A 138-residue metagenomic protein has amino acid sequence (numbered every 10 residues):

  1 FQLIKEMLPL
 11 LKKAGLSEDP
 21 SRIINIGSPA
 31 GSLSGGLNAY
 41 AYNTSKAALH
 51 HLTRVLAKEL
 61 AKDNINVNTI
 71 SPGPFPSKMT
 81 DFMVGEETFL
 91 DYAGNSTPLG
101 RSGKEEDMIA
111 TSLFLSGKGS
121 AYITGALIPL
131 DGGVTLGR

Functional and structural regions predicted by a protein language model:
F1-E18, A57-K58, K62, G117: Amphipathic alpha-helical dimer-interface segment in Rossmann-like NAD(P)H-dependent oxidoreductases
I4, S45, T53: Active-site helix of classical SDR
S28: Residue(s) in the substrate-gating loop at a strand-loop-helix junction that position the organic substrate next
S32, S71-F82: Short, flexible catalytic-loop segment of classical short-chain dehydrogenase/reductase
S34-N43, V55: Active-site loop-to-helix junction immediately N-terminal to the catalytic Tyr of the SDR YXXXK motif in Rossmann-fold
A61, N66, I123-G125: Short, small/polar-rich loop/turn modules that mediate ligand/substrate recognition or access, typified
T97-M108: A conserved structural motif in NAD(P)-dependent oxidoreductases
S112-L113, T124-R138: Short C-terminal tail/terminal secondary-structure segment of NAD(P)H-dependent dehydrogenase/reductase domains
